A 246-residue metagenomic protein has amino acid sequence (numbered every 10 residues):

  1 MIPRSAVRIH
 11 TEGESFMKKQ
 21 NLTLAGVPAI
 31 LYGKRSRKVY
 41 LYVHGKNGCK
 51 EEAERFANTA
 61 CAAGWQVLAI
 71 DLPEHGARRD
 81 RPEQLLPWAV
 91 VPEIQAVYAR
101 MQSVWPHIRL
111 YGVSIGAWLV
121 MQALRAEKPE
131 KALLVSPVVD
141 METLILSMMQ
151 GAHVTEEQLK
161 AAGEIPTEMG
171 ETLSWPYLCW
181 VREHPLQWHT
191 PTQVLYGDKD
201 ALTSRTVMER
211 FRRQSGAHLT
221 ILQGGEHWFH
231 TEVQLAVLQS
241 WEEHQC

Functional and structural regions predicted by a protein language model:
I9, G13-K34: N-terminal cap/lid segment of alpha/beta-hydrolase-fold proteins
L41-G45, Y196: The conserved beta1-alpha1 loop
K46-N58, T206: The serine-hydrolase catalytic nucleophile loop
A60-R79: Conserved alpha/beta-hydrolase
H75-Q102: Catalytic nucleophile-loop/oxyanion-hole region of alpha/beta-hydrolase and closely related hydrolase-like folds
L110-G112, V135: Short beta-strand immediately N-terminal to the catalytic nucleophile in serine-hydrolase-like folds
G112-V120: Gly/Ala-rich beta-loop-alpha elbow adjacent to hydrolase catalytic centers
E127-I221, G225-F229, V233-C246: The alpha/beta-hydrolase serine catalytic core
